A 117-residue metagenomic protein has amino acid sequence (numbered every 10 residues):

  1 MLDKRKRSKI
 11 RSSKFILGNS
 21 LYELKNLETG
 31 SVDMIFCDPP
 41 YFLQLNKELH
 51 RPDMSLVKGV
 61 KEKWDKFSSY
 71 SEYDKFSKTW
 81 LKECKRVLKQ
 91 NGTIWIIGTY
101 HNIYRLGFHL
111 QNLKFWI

Functional and structural regions predicted by a protein language model:
M1-I117: Core catalytic lobe of class I
